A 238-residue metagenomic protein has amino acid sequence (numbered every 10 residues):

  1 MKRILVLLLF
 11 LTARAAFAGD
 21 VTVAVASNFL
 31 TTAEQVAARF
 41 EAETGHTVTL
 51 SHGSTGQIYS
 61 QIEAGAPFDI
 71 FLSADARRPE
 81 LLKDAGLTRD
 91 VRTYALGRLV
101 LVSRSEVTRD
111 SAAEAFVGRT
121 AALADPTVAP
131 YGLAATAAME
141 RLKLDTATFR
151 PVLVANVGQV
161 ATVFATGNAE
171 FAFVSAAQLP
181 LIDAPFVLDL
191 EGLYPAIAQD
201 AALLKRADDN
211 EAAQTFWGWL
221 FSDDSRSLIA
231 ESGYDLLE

Functional and structural regions predicted by a protein language model:
K2-L7: Sec-dependent signal peptide recognition, specifically the positively charged N-region followed immediately by
G19-E43, T49-H52, G56, S60-A64 (+3 more regions): Exported/periplasmic ABC-transporter solute-binding proteins
